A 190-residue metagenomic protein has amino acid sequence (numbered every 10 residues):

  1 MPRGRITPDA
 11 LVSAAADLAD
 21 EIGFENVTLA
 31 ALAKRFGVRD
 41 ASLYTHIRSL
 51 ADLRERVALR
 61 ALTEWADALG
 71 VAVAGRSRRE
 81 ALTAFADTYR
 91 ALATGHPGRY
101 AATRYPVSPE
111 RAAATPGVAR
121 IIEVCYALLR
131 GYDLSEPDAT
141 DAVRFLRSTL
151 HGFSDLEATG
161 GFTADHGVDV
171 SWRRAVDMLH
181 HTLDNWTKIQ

Functional and structural regions predicted by a protein language model:
M1-I6, T187-Q190: N-terminal intrinsically disordered/low-complexity leader segments
P8-A16, D20, E25-N26, G37 (+3 more regions): An amphipathic alpha-helix adjacent to DNA-recognition modules
A19, D52-A61, T103, V107 (+1 more regions): Alpha-helical DNA-contacting segments of helix-turn-helix folds
V27-K34, L43: Append "Primarily bacterial transcriptional regulators
R56, G70-A101, E110, E136 (+1 more regions): Hydrophobic alpha-helical connector segments
R90, T94-A112, E123, D155-T163: Amphipathic alpha-helical segments used for helix-helix packing
L92, P109-E136, T140-F145, D169-D184: Amphipathic alpha-helical packing segments from all-alpha helical-bundle domains
S148-D165, H180-I189: Amphipathic C-terminal alpha-helical segment
